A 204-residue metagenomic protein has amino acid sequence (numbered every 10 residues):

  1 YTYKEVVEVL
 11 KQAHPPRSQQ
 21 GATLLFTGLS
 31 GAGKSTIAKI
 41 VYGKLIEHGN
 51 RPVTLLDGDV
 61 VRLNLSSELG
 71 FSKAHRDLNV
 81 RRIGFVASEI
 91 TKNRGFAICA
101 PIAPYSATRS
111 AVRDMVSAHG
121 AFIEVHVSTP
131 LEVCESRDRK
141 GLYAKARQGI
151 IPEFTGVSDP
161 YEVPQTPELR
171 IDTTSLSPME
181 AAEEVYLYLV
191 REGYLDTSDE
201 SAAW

Functional and structural regions predicted by a protein language model:
Y1, S128-E184, R191-W204: Small-molecule kinase domains that catalyze NTP-dependent phosphoryl transfer to phosphate-bearing small molecules
Y1-T23: Extreme N-terminal, non-catalytic leader segments that precede Walker-type/kinase nucleotide-binding cores
G21-T23, P52-V53, F96-I98: Residue-level preference for the first positions of well-ordered beta-strands
F26: Hydrophobic anchor at the beta1->P-loop junction of P-loop NTPases
S30: The conserved Walker
K34: Conserved lysine of the Walker
K39-S88, K92: Conserved substrate/cofactor phosphate-moiety recognition/catalytic segment in nucleotide-dependent phosphotransferases
N64, E68-F71, A87-A146, E153: ATP-dependent NMP and nucleoside kinases share a basic, alpha-helical "lid"
